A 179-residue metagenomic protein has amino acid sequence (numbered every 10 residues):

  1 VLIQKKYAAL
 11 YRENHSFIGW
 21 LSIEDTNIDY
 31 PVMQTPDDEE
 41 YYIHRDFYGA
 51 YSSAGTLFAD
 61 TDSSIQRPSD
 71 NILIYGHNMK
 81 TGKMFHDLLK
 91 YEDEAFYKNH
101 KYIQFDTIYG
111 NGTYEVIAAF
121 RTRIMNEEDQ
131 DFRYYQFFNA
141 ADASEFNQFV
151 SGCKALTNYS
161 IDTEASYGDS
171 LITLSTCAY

Functional and structural regions predicted by a protein language model:
V1-Y179: Solvent-exposed, non-transmembrane regions of membrane-associated and secreted proteins
